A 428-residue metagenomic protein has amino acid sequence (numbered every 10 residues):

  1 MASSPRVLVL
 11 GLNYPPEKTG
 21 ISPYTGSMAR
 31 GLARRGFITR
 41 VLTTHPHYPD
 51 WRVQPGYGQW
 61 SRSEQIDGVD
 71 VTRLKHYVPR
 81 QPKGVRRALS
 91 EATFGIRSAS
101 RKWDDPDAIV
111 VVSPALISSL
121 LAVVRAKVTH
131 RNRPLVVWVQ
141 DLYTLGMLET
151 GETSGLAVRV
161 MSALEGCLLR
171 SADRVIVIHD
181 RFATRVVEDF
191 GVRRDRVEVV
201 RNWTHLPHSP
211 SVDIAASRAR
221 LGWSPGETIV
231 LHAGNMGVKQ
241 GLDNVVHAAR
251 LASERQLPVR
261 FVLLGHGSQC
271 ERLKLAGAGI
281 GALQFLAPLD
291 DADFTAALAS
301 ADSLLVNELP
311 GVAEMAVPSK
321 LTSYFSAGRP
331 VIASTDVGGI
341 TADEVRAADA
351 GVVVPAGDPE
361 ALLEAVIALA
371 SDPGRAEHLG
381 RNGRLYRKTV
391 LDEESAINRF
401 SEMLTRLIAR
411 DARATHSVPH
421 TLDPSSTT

Functional and structural regions predicted by a protein language model:
M1-D67, H416, H420-T428: N-terminal subdomain of nucleotide-sugar transferases
H45, R181, V200-W203: Carbohydrate-associated surface elements
Y57-S61, S209-W223: A short helix/loop element that forms part of the nucleotide-sugar donor recognition site in Leloir-type
L89-S90, P134-V136, L145-C167: Nucleotide-sugar donor phosphate/pyrophosphate-binding loop at the beta->alpha transition of glycosyltransferases
A99, I117-L120, V124-V128, L156-V177: Membrane-proximal helix-turn-helix segments that form the acceptor-binding/catalytic region of lipid-linked
Q240, P288-A299, L304-F325, P330-D343: Nucleotide-sugar-dependent
C270-T295: Nucleotide-activated donor-binding/catalytic signature segment of Leloir-type glycosyltransferases, i.e., the conserved
A361, A368, R375-T389: A short, well-ordered alpha-helix in the C-terminal region of glycosyltransferases
